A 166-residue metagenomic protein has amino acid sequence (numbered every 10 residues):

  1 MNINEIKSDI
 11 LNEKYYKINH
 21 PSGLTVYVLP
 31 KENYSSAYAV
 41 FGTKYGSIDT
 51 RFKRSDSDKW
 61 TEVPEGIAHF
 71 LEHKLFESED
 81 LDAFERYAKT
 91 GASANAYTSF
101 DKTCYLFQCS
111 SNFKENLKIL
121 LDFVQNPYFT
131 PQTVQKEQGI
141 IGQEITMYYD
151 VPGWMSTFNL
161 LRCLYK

Functional and structural regions predicted by a protein language model:
M1-A83: His/Glu-rich zincin catalytic helix
E79-K166: Acidic/histidine-enriched segments that form metal/cofactor-coordinating and catalytic pocket/exosite environments
